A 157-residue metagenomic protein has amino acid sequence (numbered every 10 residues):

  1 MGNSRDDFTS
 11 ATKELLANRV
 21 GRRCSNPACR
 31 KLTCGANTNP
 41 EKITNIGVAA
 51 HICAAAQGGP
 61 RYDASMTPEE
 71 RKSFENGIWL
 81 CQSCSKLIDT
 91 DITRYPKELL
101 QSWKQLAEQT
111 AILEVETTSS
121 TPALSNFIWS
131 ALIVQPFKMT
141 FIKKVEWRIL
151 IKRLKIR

Functional and structural regions predicted by a protein language model:
M1-G21, T33-C34: A boundary/linker detector
G2-R5, K31-G77, I88-Q105: Histidine-centered nuclease catalytic patch
A17-S25, S73-G77: Short metal-coordination and nucleic-acid-contact micro-motifs, chiefly zinc-binding Cys/His arrays
C24-C29, C81: Short cysteine-rich clusters marking metal-coordination/redox-active sites
T110-R157: Charge-rich interaction segments
